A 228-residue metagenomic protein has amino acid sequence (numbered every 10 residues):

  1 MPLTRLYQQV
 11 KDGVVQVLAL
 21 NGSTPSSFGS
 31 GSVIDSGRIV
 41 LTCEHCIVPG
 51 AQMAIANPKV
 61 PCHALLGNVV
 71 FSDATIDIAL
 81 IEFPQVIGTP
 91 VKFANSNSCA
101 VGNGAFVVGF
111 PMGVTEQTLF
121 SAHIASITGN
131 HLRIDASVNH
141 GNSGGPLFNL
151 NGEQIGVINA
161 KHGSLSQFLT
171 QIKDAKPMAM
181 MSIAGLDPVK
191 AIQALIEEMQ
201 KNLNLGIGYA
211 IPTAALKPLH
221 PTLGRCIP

Functional and structural regions predicted by a protein language model:
M1-L3, V14-G37, L65-L66, I207: A conserved glycine-rich beta-strand in the N-terminal activation segment of trypsin-fold
M1-Y7, Q154, I158-P228: C-terminal cap/linker of serine protease catalytic domains
P2, T89-H131, D135-N142, V157-K173 (+1 more regions): Flexible, gly/ser-rich surface segments that form the specificity/activation loops bordering the active-site cleft
Q8-N21, A105-V107: A short, Trp-centered hydrophobic/proline-enriched beta-strand micro-motif
T24-S27, D35-Q117, H131-A136, L216-P228: Conserved active-site neighborhood of the chymotrypsin/trypsin-like protease fold
S26-F28, H140-S143: Short, small/polar residue-rich loop motifs at catalytic or cofactor-binding pockets
G31-V33, V69, I124, L147: Conserved hydrophobic positions within beta-strands
G37-I39, L150-I155: Short, glycine-anchored, charge-dense loop/turn motifs used at functional sites
